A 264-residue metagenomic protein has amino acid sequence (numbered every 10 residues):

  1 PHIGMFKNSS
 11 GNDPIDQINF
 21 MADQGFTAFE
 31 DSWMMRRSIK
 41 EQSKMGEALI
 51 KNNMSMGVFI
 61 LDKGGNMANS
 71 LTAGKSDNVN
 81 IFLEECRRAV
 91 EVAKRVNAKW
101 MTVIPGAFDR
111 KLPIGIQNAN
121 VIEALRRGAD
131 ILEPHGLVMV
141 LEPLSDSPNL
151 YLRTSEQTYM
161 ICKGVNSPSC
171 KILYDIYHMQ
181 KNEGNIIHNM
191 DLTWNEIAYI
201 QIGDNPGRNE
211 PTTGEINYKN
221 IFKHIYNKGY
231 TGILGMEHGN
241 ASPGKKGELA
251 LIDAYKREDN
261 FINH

Functional and structural regions predicted by a protein language model:
P1-K94, R126, S167, N240-H264: N-terminal pre-domain/capping segments
I3-K7, N12-G25, N97, L152-Y174 (+1 more regions): Histidine-acidic metal/acid-base catalytic patches
N12, N52, L71-K171: Active-site acidic/histidine proton-transfer and metal-coordination neighborhood in alpha/beta enzyme cores
T27-A28, S55, K99, V138 (+1 more regions): Residue-level detector of anion-binding/catalytic polar loops
E30, V58-I60, T102, V140 (+2 more regions): Conserved beta-strand positions in the central sheet of alpha/beta enzyme cores
Q42-N53, E123-L132, N189-L192, N220-H224: Catalytic-core regions built around general acid/base machinery
K63-N69, F108, G203-N209: Conserved radical SAM core fold
